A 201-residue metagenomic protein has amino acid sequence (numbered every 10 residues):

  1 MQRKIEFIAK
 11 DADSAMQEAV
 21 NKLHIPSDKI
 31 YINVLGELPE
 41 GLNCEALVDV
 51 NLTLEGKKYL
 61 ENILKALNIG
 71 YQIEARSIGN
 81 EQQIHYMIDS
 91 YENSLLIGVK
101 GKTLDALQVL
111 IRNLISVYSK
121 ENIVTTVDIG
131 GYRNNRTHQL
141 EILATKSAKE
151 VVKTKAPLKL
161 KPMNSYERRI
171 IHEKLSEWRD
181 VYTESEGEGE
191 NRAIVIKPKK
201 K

Functional and structural regions predicted by a protein language model:
M1-K201: RNA-contacting regions in translation and RNA-metabolism proteins, encompassing KH/S1 modules where present
